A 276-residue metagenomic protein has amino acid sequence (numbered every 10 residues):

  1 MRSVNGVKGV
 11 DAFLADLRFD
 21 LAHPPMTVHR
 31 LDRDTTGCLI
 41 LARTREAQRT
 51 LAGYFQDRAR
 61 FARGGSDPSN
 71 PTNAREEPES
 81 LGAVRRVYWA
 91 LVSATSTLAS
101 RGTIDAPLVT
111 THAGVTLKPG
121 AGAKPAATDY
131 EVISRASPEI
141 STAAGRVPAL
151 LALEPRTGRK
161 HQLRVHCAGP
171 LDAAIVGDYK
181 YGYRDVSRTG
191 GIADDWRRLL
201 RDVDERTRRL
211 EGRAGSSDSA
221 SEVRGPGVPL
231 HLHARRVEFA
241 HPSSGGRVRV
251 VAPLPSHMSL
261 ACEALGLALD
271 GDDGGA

Functional and structural regions predicted by a protein language model:
M1-G145, H231, G246-R247, V251-D272: RNA pseudouridine synthases
R18, E154-T157, C167, L254: Non-cytosolic beta-sheet module surface loops
H29, E154-R156, A240: Surface-exposed loop and edge beta-strand positions of immunoglobulin-like domains
L51, R159-A168: Short beta-strand segments enriched for Tyr within beta-sheet-rich domains, predominantly fibronectin type III
Y88, V147-L151, R235: Short beta-strand micro-motifs in enzyme catalytic cores
E131, L151-L153: Short histidine-centered loop motifs in beta-beta connectors
P138-G145, H166-A276: Pseudouridine synthases involved in rRNA/tRNA modification
